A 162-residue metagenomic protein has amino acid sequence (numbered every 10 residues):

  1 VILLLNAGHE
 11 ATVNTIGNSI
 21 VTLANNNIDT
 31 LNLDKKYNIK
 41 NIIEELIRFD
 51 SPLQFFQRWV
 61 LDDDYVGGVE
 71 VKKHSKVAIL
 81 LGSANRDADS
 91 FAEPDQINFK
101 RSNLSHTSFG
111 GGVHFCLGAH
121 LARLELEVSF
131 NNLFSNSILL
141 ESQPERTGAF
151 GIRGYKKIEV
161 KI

Functional and structural regions predicted by a protein language model:
V1-I162: Cytochrome P450
